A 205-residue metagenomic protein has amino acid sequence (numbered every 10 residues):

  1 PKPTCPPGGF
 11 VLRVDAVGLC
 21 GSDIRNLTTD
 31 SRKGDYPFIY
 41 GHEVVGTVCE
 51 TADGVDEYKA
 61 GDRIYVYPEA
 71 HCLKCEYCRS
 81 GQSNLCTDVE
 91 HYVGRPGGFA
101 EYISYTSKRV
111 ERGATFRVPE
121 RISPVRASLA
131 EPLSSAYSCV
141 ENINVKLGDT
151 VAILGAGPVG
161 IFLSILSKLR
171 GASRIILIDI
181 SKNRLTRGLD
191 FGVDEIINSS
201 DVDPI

Functional and structural regions predicted by a protein language model:
K2, D35-G41, H91-P96, T106: Short Gly/Pro-enriched turn/cap motifs at secondary-structure boundaries
P3-V17, D30-R79, P119: Glycine-rich beta-strand-centered segment in the early N-terminal region that forms part of a ligand/cofactor-binding
S22-T28: Cytochrome P450 core scaffold surrounding the K-helix E-X-X-R motif and the conserved "meander" helix-loop region
D23, G46-V48, G61, C75 (+4 more regions): Buried hydrophobic positions in well-ordered alpha/beta secondary-structure cores of metabolic enzymes
I24, E57-K59, L85-V89: Short, solvent-exposed secondary-structure boundary/capping segments
C72-L154: NAD(P)H dinucleotide-binding glycine-rich loop of Rossmann-like/cofactor-binding domains, especially the beta1-alpha1
E120-D201: Mid-domain Rossmann-like dinucleotide-binding core that forms the NAD(H)/NADP(H) cofactor-binding site
P204-I205: Short conserved loop adjoining the S-adenosyl-L-methionine
